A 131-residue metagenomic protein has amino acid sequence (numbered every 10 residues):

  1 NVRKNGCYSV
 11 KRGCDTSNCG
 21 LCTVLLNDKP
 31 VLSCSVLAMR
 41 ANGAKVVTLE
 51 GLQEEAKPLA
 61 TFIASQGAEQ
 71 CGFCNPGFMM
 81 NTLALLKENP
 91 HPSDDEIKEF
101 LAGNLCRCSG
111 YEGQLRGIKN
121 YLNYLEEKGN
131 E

Functional and structural regions predicted by a protein language model:
N1-E131: Signature of N-terminal electron-transfer/Fe-S-associated modules in redox systems
